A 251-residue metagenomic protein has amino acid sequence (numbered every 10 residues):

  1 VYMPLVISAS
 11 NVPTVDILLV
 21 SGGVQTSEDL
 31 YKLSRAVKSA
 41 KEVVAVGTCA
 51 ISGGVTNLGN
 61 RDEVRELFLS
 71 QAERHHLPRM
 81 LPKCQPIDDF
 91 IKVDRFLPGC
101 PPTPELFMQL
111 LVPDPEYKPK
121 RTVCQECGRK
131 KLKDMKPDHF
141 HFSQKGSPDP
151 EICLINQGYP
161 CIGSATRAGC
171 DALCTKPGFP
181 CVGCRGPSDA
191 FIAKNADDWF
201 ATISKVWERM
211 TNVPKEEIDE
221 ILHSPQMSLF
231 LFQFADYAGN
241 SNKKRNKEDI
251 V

Functional and structural regions predicted by a protein language model:
V1-L19, S34-E42, E66-L97, P101-V251: Iron-sulfur (Fe-S) cluster-binding modules
G22-K32: Thiamine diphosphate
L30, V55-N57: A short acidic (Asp/Glu
C49-G54: Short gly/pro/ser/thr-enriched loop/turn and capping motifs at secondary-structure boundaries
N57-L58, A196: Active-site-proximal loop->helix
R61-V64: Short, hinge-like loop/turn segments at secondary-structure boundaries
